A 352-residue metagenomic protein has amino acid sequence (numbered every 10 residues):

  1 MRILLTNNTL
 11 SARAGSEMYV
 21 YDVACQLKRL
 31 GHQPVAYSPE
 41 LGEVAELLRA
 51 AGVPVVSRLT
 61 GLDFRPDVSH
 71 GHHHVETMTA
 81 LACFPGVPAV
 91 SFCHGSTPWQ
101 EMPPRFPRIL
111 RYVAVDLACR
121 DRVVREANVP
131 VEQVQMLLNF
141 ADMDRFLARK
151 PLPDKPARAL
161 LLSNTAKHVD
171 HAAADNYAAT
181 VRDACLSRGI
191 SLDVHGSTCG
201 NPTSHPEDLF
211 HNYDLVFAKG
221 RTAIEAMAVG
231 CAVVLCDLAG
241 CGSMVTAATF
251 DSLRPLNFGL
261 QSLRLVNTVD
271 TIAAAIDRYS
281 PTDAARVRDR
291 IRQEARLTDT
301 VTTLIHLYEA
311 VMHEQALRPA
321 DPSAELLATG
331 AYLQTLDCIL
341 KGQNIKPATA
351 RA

Functional and structural regions predicted by a protein language model:
N7-Y19, A166-D175: A short, glycine/small-residue-rich beta-strand->loop->alpha-helix junction that serves as a flexible
G15, P151-L152, L263-Q334: A charged, aromatic-enriched C-terminal amphipathic alpha-helix characteristic of glycosyltransferases across folds
S16-L27, V44, Y177-A179, L304: Short amphipathic alpha-helix
D67-V68, D208-R221, G230-V234: Acidic donor-binding loop of glycosyltransferase active sites
G71-E76, C93: Short His-centered aromatic/hydrophobic patch
Q100-E101, L110-E132, A172, N176: A short, active-site helix/loop in glycosyltransferases that binds the activated sugar's phosphate group
R122-R125, D142-N201: Conserved catalytic-core segment of nucleotide-activated headgroup transferases in glycan assembly
T222-R286, R290: Catalytic binding pocket for nucleotide-activated donors in carbohydrate/polymer assembly enzymes
